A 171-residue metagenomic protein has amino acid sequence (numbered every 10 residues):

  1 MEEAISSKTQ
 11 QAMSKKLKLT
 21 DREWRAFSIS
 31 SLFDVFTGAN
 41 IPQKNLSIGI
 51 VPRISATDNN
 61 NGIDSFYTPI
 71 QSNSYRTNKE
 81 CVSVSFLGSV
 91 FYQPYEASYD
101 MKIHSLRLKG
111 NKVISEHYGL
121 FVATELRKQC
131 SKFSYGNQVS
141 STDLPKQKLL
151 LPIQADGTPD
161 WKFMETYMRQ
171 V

Functional and structural regions predicted by a protein language model:
M1-N40, N45-N61, A155-V171: Non-catalytic DNA-recognition/assembly elements of restriction-modification systems
R25-K148: DNA target-recognition domains and sequence-specific DNA-contacting regions of bacterial/archaeal
K109-K112, I153-G157: A generic structural motif
